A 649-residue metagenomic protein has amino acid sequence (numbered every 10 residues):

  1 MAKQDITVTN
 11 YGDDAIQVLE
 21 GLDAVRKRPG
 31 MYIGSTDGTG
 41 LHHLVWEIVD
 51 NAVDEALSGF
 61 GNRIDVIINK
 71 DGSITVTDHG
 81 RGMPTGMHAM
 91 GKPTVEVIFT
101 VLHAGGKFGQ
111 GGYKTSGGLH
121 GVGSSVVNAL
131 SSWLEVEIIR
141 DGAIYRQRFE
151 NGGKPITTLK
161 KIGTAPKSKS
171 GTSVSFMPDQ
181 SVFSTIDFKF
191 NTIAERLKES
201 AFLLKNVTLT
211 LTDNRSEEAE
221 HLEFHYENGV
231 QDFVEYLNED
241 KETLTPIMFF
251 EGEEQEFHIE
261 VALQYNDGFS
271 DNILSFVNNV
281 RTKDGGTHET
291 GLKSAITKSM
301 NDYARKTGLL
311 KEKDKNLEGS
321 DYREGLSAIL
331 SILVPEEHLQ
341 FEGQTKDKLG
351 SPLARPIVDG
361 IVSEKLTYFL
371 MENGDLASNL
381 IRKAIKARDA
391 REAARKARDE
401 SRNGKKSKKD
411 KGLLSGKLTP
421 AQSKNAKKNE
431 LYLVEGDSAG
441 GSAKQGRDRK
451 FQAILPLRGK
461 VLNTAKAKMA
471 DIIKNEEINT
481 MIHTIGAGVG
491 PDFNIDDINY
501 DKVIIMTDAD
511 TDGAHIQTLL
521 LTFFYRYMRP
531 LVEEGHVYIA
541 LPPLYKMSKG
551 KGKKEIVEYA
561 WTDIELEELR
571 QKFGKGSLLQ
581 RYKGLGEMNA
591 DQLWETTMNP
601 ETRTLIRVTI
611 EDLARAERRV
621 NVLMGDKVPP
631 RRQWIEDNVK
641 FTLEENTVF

Functional and structural regions predicted by a protein language model:
M1-D14, L22, L44-W46, D54-A56 (+12 more regions): GHKL-family ATPase ATP-binding module
R26, M83-G105: Short conserved segment of the HATPase_c
K27-W46: Conserved short strand/loop->alpha-helix "switch" segment adjacent to the catalytic nucleotide/phosphoryl-transfer site
D54-E55, G82-M83, T511-D512: Residues immediately C-terminal
S58-F60, T85-H88, K444, I516: Conserved ATPase-coupling elements of RecA-like P-loop NTPase cores
D389-L413, N425-E430, G441, Q445-R447 (+2 more regions): C-terminal interaction appendages of subunits in large macromolecular complexes
